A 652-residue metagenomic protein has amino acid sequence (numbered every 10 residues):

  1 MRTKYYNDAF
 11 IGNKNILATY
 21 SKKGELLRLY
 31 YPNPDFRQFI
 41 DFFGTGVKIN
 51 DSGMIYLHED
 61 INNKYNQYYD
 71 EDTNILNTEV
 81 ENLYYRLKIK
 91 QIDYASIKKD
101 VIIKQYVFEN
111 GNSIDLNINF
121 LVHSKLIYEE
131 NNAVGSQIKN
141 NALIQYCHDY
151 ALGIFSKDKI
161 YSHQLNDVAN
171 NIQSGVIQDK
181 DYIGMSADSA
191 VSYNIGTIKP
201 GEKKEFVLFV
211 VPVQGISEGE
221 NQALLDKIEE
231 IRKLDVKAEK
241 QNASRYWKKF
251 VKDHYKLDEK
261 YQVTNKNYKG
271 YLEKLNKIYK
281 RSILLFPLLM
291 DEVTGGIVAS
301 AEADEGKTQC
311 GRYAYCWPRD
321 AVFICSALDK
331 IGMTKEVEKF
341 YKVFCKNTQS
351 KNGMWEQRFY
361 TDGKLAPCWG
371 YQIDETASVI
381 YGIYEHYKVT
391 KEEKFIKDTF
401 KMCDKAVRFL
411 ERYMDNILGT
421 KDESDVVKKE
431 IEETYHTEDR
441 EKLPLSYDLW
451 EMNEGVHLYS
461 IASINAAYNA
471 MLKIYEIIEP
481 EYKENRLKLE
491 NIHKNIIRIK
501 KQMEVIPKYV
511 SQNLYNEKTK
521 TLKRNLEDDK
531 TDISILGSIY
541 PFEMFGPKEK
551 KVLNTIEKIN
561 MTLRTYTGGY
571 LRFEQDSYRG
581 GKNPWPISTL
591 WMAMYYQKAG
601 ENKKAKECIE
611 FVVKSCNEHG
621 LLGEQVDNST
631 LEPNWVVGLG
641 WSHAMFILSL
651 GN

Functional and structural regions predicted by a protein language model:
M1-E81, C147-H148, L152-N170, N242-L272: An extended acidic
M1-R37, D41, Y313, I324 (+4 more regions): C-terminal capping/lid segments that line or modulate ligand- or cofactor-binding pockets
Y84-K90, Y94-I103, V107, G111-R312 (+1 more regions): Acidic/polar, glycine-enriched structural segments that form the non-catalytic walls/loops of the carbohydrate-binding
E109-N110, Y313-I417, I461, N465 (+1 more regions): Aromatic-rich carbohydrate-recognition surfaces in CAZymes
F155-H163, H436, H457-A462, L487-I587: Extended ligand-binding clefts on enzyme/binding-domain cores
D188, A303-C310, W355-Y371, I417-V456 (+2 more regions): Acidic/His metal-coordination segments adjacent to aromatic residues that form catalytic metal sites in metalloenzymes
V210, D258-E273, L284-L285, V322-T334 (+5 more regions): Well-ordered alpha-helical scaffold segments within catalytic/enzyme domains
L284-V293, G332-W355, T399-K421, E430-E441 (+3 more regions): Long, well-ordered core segments of solenoidal/helical folds
